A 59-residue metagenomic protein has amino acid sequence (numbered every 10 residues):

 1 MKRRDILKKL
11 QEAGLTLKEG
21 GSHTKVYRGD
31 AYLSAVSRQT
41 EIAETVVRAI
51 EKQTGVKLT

Functional and structural regions predicted by a protein language model:
M1-G20, R28-T59: Basic nucleic-acid-binding interfaces
T24: Short aromatic-glycine-enriched beta-strand elements
